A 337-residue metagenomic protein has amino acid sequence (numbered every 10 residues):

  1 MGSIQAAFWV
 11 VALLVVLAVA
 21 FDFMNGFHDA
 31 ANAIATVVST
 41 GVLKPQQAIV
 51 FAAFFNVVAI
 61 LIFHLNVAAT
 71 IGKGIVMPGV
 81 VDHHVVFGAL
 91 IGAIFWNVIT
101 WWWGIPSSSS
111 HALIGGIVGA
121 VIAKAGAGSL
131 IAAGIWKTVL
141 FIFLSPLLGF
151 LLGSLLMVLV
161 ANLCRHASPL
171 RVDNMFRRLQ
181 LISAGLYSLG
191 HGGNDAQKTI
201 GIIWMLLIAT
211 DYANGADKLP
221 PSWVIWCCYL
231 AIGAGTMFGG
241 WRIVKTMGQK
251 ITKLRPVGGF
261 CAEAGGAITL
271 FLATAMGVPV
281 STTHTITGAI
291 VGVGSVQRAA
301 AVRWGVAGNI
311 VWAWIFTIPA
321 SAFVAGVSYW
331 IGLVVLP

Functional and structural regions predicted by a protein language model:
M1-P337: Multi-pass alpha-helical transmembrane bundle typical of ion/small-solute transporters and intramembrane aspartyl
